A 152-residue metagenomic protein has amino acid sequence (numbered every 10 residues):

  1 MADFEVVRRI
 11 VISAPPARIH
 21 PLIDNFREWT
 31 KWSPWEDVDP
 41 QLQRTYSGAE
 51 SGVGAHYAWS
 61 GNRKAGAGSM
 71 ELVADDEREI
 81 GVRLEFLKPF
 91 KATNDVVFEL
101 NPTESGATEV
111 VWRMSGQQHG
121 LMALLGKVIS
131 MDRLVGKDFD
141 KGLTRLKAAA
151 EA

Functional and structural regions predicted by a protein language model:
M1-A49: Hydrophobic ligand-binding cavity/cleft-lining segments
A2, A49-S51, N62-K64, K88-A92 (+1 more regions): A generic structural micro-feature
E5-V7, A65-M70, K91-V97: Short, surface-exposed coil-to-beta transition loops
P16, A148-A152: Generic C-terminal helix-cap and adjacent flexible tail
R18-W29, Y57, L72, V82 (+3 more regions): Hydrophobic pocket/interface hotspot
E50-A58, D75-R83: Short, hydrophobic/aromatic-rich segments at coil-to-beta transitions
R63-G66, A74-I80, F90: Short, charged/polar surface micro-motifs in flexible loops or helix N-caps
E79, R83-K141, L146-A148: Beta-strand/loop substructures that line and gate deep hydrophobic ligand-binding cavities in soluble
